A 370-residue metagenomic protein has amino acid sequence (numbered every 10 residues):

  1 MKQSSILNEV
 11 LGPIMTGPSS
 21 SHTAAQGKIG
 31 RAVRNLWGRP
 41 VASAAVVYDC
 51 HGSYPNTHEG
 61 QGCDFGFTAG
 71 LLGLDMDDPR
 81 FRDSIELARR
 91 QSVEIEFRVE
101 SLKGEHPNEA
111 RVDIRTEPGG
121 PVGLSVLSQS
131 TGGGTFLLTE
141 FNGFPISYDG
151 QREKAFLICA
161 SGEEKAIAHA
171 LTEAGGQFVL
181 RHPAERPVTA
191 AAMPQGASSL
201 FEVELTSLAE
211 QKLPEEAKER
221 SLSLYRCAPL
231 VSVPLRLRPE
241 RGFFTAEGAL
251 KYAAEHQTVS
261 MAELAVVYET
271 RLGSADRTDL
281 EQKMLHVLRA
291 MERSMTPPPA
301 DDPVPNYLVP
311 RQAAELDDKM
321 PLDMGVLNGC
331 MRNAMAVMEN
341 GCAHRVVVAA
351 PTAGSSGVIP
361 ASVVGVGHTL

Functional and structural regions predicted by a protein language model:
M1-P121, L127-T135, F141-H344: Generic N-terminal targeting/processing segments that precede catalytic cores or assembly contacts
A25, G60-C63, V348-A361: FAD-binding core of FAD-dependent oxidoreductases, characterized by glycine-rich FAD pyrophosphate-binding loops
L322-G329, V347-S356, H368: Glycine- and small hydrophobic-enriched segments that form the cores of compact globular domains
I359-L370: Phosphate/pyrophosphate-binding betaalpha-module
